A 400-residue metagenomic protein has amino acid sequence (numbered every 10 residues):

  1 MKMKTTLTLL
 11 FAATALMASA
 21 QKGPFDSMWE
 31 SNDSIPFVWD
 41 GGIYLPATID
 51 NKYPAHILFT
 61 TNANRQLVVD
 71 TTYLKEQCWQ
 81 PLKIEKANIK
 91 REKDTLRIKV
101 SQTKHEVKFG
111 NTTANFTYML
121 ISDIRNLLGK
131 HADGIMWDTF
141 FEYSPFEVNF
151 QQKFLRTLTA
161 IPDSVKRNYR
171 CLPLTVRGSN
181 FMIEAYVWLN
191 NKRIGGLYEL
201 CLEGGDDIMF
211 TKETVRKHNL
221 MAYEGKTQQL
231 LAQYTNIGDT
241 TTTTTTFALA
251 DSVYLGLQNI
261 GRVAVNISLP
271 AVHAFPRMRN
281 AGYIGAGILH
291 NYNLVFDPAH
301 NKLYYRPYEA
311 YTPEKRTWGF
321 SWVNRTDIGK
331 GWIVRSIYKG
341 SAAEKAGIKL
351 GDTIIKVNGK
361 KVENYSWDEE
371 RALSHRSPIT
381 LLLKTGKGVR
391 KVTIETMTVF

Functional and structural regions predicted by a protein language model:
M1-F25: Bacterial Sec-dependent N-terminal signal peptides
A20-F400: Pepsin/retropepsin-fold aspartyl endopeptidases
